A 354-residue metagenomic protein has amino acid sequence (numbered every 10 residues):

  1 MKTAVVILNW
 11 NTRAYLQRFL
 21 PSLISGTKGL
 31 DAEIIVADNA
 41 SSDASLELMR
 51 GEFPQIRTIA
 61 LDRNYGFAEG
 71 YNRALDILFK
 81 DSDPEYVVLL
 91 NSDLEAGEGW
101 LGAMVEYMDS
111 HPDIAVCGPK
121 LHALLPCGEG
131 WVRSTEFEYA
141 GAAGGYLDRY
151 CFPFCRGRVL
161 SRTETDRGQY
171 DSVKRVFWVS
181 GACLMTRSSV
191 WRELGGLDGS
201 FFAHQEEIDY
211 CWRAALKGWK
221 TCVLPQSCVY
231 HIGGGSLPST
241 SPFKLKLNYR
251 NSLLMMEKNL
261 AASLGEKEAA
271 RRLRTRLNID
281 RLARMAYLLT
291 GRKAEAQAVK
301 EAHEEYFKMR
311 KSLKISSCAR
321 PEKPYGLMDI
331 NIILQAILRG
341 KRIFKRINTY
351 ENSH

Functional and structural regions predicted by a protein language model:
V6, K220-N331: Active-site-adjacent helix/loop segment of glycosyltransferases that harbors family-specific signature motifs
P21-D31: Short, acidic, metal-binding catalytic loop of nucleotide-sugar glycosyltransferases
S22, D38-E47, R63: A conserved acidic beta->alpha catalytic loop
L61-D81, L94, A103: Glycine-rich, basic loop-to-helix element that forms the pyrophosphate-binding segment of sugar-nucleotide handling
D83-E95: Short beta-strand-to-loop acidic/aromatic patch adjacent to the donor-nucleotide binding site
L94-G141, G145-D148, F152: Conserved donor NDP-sugar-binding/catalytic core segment of glycosyltransferases
D148-C155, L160-S189, I208, L237-S239: A recurrent flexible, glycine/aromatic-enriched loop bordering the glycosyltransferase active site that acts as
D171-C228: A short, conserved alpha-helix in the catalytic core of glycosyltransferases
